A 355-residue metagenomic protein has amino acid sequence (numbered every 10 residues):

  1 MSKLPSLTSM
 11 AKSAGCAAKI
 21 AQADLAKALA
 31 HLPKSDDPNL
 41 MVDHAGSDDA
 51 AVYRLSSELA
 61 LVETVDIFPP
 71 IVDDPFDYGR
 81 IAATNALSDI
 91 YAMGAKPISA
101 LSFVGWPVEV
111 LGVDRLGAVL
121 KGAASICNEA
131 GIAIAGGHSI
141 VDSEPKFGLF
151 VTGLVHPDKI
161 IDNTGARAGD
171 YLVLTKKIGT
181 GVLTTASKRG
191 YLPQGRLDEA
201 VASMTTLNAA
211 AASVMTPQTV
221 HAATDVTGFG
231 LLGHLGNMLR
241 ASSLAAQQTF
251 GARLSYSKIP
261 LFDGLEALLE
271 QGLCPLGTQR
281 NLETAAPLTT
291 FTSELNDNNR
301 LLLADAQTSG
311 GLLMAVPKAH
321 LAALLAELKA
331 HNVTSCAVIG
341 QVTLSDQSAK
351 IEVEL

Functional and structural regions predicted by a protein language model:
M1-A92, R167-L172, K177, V333-T334 (+1 more regions): N-terminal glycine-rich phosphate/pyrophosphate-binding loops that anchor nucleotide-derived ligands and cofactors
S2-S13, D24-K27, V108-A133, I140-P145 (+2 more regions): Glycine-/charge-enriched secondary-structure boundary and capping motifs
C16, V52, A86, G94 (+8 more regions): Buried hydrophobic positions in well-ordered alpha/beta secondary-structure cores of metabolic enzymes
L40-V42, A50-Y53, D89-Y91, A124 (+5 more regions): A generic local secondary-structure boundary/capping motif
L55-I71, D77, K96-L192, G340-T343: Glycine-rich anion-binding loops of enzyme active sites
P75-L101, A118-E129, L207-A222, V226-M238 (+1 more regions): Small-aliphatic-rich amphipathic alpha-helix that forms the alpha element of a beta-alpha
F150-K159, Q194-M215, L295: Active-site glycine-rich loop that binds ribose-phosphate moieties when present
L172, I178-G179, L183, A223-G228 (+2 more regions): A structural signal for small-residue-enriched, beta-sheet-centric alpha/beta enzyme cores and oligomeric scaffold folds
